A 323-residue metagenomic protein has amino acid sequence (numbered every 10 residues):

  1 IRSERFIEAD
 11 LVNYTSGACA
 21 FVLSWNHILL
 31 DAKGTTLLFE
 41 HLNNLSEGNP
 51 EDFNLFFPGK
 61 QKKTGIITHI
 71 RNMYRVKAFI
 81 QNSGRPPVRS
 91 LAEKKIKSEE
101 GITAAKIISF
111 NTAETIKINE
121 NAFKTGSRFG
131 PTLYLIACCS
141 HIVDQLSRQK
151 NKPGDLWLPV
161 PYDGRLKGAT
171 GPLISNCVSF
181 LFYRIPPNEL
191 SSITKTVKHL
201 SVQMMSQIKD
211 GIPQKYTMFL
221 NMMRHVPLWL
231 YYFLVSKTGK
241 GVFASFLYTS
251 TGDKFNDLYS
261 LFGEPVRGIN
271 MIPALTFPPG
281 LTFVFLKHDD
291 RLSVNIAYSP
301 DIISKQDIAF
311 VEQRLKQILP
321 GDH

Functional and structural regions predicted by a protein language model:
I1-G48, G65, G280, L286-I303 (+1 more regions): Histidine-centered acyl-transfer/condensation active-site motif and its immediate structural neighborhood
I1-I7, F110, D144-H323: Acyl-thioester-dependent acyl-group transfer interface
S3-V22, K95-R165, R291-L292: Gly/Ser/Thr-rich phosphate-binding loops and adjoining beta-strand/alpha-helix segments that form adenosine-phosphate
T15-G17, L29-A122, R314, I318-H323: Non-catalytic, low-complexity flexible loops and terminal extensions
L23-W25, L29, T35, L135-C139 (+3 more regions): Long, contiguous hydrophobic alpha-helical segments, chiefly transmembrane helices and signal peptides
N26-D31, F123, S127, P131 (+2 more regions): Conserved aromatic-histidine-acidic binding/catalytic patches
G34, L38, P131, L135 (+2 more regions): Short amphipathic alpha-helical coupling segments at ligand-binding clamshell hinges and other catalytic/signaling
L42, S46-P50, V143, M204 (+1 more regions): Short, well-ordered alpha-helical segments in soluble proteins
